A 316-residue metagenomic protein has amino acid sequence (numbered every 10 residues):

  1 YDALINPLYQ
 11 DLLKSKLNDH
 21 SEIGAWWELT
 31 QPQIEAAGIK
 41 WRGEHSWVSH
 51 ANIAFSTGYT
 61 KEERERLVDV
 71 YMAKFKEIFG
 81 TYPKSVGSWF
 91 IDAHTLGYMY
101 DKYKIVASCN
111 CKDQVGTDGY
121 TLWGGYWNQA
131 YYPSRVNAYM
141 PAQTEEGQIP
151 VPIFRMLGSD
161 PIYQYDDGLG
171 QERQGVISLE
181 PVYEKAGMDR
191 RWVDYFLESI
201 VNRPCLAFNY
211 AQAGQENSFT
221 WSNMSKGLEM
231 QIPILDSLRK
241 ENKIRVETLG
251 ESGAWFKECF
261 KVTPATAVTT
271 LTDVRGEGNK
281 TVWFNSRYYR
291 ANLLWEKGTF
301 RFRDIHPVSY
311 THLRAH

Functional and structural regions predicted by a protein language model:
Y1-D2, A51-R64, Y82-G87, E180-A186: The substrate-binding groove and active-site-proximal loops of carbohydrate-active enzymes, especially glycoside
Y1-E22, W283: Active-site beta->alpha N-cap acidic-glycine motif
Y1-Q10, Q31-Q33, G87-L96, V115-T117 (+2 more regions): Acidic-and-aromatic substrate-binding clefts and catalytic sites of carbohydrate-active enzymes
G38-T57: Aromatic- and acidic-residue-enriched carbohydrate-binding clefts of CAZyme catalytic domains
K61-R135: Catalytic domains of cell-wall/extracellular-matrix polysaccharide-remodeling enzymes, centered on de-N-acetylation
E77-I78, Y82, Y139-S252: Catalytic grooves of carbohydrate-active enzymes
E258-N292: Surface beta-strand/loop "capping" patches
T311-A315: Conserved small/polar residues in nucleotide/adenosyl-binding loops
